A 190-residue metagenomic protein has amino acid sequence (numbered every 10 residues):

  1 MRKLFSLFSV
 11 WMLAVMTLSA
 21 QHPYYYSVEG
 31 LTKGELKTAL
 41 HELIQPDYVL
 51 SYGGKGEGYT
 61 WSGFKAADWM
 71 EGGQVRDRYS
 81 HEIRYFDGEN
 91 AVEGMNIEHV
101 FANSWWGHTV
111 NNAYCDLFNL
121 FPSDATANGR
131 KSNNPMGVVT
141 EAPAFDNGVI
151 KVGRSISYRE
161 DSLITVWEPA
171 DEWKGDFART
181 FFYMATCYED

Functional and structural regions predicted by a protein language model:
M1-H22: Bacterial Sec-dependent N-terminal signal peptides
L4-F5, G54, S62, E160: Intrinsically disordered, low-complexity regions enriched in Ser/Pro/Gly/Gln/His and often acidic
W11, V15, D47-S51, Y85 (+2 more regions): Short secondary-structure junctions and interdomain/linker hinges
L13, M70-E71, N90-E93: A generic structural signal for short, non-catalytic loop/turn and secondary-structure boundary residues
A20-R84: N-terminal module-boundary/linker segments of secreted carbohydrate-active enzymes
E89-D190: Domain-level detector of nuclease and nuclease-like folds in predominantly extracellular/periplasmic contexts
